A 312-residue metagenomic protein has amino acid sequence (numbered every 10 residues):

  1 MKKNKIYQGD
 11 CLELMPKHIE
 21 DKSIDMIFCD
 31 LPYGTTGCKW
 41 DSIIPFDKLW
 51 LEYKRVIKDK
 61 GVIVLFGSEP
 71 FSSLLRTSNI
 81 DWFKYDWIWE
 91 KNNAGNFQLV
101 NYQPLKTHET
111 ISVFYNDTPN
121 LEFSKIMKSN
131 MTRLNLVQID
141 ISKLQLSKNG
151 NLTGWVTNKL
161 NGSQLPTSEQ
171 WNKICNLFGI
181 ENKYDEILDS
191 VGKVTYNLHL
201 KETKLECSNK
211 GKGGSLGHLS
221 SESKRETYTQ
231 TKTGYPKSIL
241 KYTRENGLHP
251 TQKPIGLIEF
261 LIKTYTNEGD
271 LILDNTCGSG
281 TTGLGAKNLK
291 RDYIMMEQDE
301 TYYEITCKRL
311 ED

Functional and structural regions predicted by a protein language model:
K2-M295, T301-Y303: Core catalytic lobe of class I
T306-C307: Conserved SAM-binding loop
E311-D312: Generic C-terminal helix-cap and adjacent flexible tail
